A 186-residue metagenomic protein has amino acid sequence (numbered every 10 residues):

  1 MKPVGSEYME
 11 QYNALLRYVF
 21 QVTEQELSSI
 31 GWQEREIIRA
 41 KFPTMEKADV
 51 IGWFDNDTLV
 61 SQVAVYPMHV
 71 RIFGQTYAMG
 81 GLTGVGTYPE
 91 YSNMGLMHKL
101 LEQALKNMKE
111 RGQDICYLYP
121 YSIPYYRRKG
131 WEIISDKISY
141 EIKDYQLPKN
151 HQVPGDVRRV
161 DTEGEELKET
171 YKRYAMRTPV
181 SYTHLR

Functional and structural regions predicted by a protein language model:
M1-Y12, P154-T170: A short beta-loop-alpha structural element at the N-terminal edge of CoA-dependent acyl/N-acetyltransferase catalytic
K41-K47, G74: Short loop/turn motifs at secondary-structure junctions and domain boundaries
G52, T58-P67, G81, G86: Conserved beta-strand in the GNAT
P67, G130-H151: Active-site/acyl-donor-binding loops of N-acyltransferases
H69-G81, S92: A conserved beta-turn-beta hairpin within the catalytic core of GNAT-like acetyltransferases that forms part
T87, N93-K106: Conserved acetyl-CoA-binding loop-helix of GNAT-fold acetyltransferases
Q113-D114, P120-I138: Conserved active-site alpha-helix within GNAT-family acetyltransferase domains
T183-H184: Conserved small/polar residues in nucleotide/adenosyl-binding loops
